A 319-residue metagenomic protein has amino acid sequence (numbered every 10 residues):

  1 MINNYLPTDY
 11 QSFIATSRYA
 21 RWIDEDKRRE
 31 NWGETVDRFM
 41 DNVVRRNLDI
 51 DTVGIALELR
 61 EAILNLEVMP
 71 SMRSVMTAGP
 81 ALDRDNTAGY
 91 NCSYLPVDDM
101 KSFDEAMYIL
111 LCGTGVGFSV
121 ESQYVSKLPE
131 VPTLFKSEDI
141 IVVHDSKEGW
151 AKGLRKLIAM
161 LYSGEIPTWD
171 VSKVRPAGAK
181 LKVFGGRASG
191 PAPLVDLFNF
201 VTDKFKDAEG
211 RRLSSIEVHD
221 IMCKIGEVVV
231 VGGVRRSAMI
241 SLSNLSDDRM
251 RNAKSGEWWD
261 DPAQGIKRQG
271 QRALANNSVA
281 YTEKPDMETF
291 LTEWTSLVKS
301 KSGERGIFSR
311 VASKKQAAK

Functional and structural regions predicted by a protein language model:
M1-K319: Extended catalytic cores of very large enzyme megasubunits
